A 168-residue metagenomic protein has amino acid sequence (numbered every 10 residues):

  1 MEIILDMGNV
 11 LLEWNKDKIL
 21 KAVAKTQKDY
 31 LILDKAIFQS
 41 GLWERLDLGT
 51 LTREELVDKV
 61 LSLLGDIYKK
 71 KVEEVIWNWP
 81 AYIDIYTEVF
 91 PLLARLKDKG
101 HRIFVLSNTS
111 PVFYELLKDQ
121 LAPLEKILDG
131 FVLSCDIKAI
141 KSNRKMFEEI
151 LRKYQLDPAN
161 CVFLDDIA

Functional and structural regions predicted by a protein language model:
M1-Q39: Active-site neighborhood of HAD-like aspartate-dependent phosphohydrolases
E2, I140-A168: Conserved Lys-Pro-Asp/Glu-containing loop-to-beta segment of HAD-superfamily phosphomonoesterases, centered on
D6-N9, G49, V105, F131: Generic structural signal for small/hydrophobic residues in well-ordered secondary structure, especially within
V10-L11, K16-K18, T109-V112, I137-A139 (+1 more regions): Short, solvent-exposed loop/turn segments at secondary-structure junctions
L31-I32, A36-F38, L42-R45, V75-I83 (+1 more regions): Helical cap/lid subdomains and adjacent loops of hydrolase enzymes that gate the active-site channel and determine
E44-V75: A metal-dependent, Asp-based hydrolase signature
K70-F104, R144: Short, acidic loop-to-helix structural element flanking the phosphoryl-transfer center in phosphate-processing enzymes
V89-C135: Substrate-recognition/cap helix-loop segment adjacent to the acidic, metal-dependent catalytic center of Asp-based
